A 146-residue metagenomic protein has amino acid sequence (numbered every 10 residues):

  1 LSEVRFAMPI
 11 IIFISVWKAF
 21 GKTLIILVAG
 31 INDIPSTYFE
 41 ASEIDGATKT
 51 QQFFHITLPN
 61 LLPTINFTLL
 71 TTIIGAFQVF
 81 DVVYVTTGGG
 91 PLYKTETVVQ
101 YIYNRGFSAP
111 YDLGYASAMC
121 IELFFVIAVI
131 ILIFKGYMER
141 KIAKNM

Functional and structural regions predicted by a protein language model:
L1-V16, D81-E96: Membrane-interfacial helix termini and adjacent extracytoplasmic/periplasmic loops of multi-pass transporters
A7-F13, E96-I133: Hydrophobic alpha-helical transmembrane segments of polytopic membrane proteins
S15-V16, D33, N60, T72 (+1 more regions): Residue-level recognition of pore/gate-forming positions within transmembrane alpha-helices of multi-pass
A19-L27, T64-G89: Non-cytoplasmic
K22, P63, A128-L132: Hydrophobic transmembrane alpha-helices of multi-pass small-molecule transporters
I25-I65, A143-M146: Intracellular coupling helices
V28-S36, L113-M146: C-terminal transmembrane helix and the adjacent membrane-cytosol boundary/short C-terminal tail of inner/organellar
D45-A47, G89, Y93, L113: A short glycine-centered flexible hinge/capping loop motif at secondary-structure junctions
